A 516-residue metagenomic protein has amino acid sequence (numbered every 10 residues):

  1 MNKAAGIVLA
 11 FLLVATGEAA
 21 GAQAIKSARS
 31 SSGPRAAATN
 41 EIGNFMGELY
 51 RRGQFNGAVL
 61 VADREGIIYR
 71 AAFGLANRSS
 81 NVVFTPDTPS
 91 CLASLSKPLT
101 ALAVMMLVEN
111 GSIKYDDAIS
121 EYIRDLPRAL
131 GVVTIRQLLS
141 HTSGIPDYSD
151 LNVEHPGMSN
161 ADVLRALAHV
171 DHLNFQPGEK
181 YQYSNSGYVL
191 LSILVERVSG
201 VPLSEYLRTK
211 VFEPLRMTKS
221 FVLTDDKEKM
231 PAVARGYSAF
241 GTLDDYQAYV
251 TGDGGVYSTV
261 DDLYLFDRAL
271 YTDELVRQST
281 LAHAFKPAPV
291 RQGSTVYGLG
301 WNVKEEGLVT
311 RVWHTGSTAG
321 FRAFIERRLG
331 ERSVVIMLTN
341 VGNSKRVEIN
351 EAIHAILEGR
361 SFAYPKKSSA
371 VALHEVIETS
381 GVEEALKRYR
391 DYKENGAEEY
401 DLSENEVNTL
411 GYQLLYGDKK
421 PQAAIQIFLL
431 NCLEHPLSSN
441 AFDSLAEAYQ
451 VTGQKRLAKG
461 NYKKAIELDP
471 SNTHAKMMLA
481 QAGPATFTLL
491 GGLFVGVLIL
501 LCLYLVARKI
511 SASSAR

Functional and structural regions predicted by a protein language model:
S32-S90, S112-D117, N160, V309: Short, conserved catalytic-motif segment at the N-terminal edge
N40, M46, V59-L60, E65 (+4 more regions): Active-site SXXK
L75-N77, L130-A319: Short, surface-exposed loop or secondary-structure junction motifs that flank catalytic or metal-binding residues
P98, E404, S439-N440, T473-H474: Helix-start (N-cap) detector for alpha-helical repeat units in TPR-like alpha-solenoids, especially tetratricopeptide
V309, V341-V407: Short, gly/Ser/Thr-rich active-site loops of penicillin-recognizing serine hydrolases
Y412-Q413, E447, Q481: Residue-level recognition of tetratricopeptide repeat
